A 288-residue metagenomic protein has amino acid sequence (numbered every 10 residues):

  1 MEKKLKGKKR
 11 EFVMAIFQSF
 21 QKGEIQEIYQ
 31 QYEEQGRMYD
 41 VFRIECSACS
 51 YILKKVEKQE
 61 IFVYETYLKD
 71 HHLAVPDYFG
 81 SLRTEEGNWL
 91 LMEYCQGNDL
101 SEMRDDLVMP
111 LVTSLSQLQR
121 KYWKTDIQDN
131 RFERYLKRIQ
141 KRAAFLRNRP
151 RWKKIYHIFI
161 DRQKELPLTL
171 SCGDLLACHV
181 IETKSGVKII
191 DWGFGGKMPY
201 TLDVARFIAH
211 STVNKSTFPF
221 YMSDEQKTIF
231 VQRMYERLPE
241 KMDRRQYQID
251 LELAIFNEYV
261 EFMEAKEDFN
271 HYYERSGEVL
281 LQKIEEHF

Functional and structural regions predicted by a protein language model:
M1-F20, E274-F288: Regulatory N- and C-terminal appendages and interdomain linkers associated with kinase/kinase-like NTP transferase
L5-K8, F20-C46: ATP-binding glycine-rich phosphate-binding loop
K8-Q21, W123-G173, A177-C178, T183: An alpha-helical support segment within catalytic cores of ATP-dependent transferases
C49-L90, S101-Q117: A conserved alpha-helical element in kinase catalytic cores
T84, W89-M103, L253-H271: A glycine-centered beta->alpha junction motif in the catalytic cores of kinase/phosphotransferase enzymes
Q96-E133, R149-K153: Conserved kinase catalytic-core helix
D191-G196: Activation of the activation-loop gatekeeper triad in protein kinase-fold domains
V204-P239, E252-Y272: Active-site activation/catalytic loop segments of kinase-like enzymes and analogous catalytic loops in related
